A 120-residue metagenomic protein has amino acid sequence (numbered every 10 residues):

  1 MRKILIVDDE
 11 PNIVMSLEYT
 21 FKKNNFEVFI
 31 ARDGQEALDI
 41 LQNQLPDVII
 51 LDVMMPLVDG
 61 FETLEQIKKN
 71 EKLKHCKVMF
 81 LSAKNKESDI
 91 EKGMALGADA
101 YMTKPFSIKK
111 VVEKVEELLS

Functional and structural regions predicted by a protein language model:
P11-F29: Two-component/phosphorelay signaling modules centered on CheY-like receiver
I30-V48: Acidic, metal-coordinating helix/loop segments flanking the phosphotransfer/catalytic sites of two-component signaling
M55: Receiver (REC) domain active-site loop signature in two-component systems and cognate sites in sensor histidine kinases
Q66, K104: A Lys-centered signature of the CheY-like receiver
F106-E116: C-terminal output helix
